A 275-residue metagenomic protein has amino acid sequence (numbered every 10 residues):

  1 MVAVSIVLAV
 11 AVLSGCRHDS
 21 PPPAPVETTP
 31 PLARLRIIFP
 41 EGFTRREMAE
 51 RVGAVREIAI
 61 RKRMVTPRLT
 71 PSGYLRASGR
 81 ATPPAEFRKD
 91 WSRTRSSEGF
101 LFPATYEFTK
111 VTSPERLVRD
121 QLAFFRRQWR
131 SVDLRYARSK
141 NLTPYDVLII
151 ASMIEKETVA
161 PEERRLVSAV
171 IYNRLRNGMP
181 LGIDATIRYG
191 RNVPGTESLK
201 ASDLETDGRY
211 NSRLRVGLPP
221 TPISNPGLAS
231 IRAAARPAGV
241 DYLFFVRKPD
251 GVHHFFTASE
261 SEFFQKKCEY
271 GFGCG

Functional and structural regions predicted by a protein language model:
M1-V7: Sec-dependent N-terminal signal peptides
L8-M179, P226-A229, A233-D241, P249-G275: Conserved catalytic or metal-liganding residues and their short signature motifs at active sites of enzymes
V147-L148, G208-S212, F245-R247: Short acidic (Asp/Glu) and glycine-rich catalytic loops that position anionic groups and cofactors
P161-R209, L214: Small-residue-rich helix-loop
L199-D207, R232-L243: Short glycine/proline-rich, acidic loop/turn segments that cap or connect secondary-structure elements
R215-P222: Short, glycine/charged-rich beta-strand-loop motifs at protein surfaces that mediate ligand recognition and catalysis
